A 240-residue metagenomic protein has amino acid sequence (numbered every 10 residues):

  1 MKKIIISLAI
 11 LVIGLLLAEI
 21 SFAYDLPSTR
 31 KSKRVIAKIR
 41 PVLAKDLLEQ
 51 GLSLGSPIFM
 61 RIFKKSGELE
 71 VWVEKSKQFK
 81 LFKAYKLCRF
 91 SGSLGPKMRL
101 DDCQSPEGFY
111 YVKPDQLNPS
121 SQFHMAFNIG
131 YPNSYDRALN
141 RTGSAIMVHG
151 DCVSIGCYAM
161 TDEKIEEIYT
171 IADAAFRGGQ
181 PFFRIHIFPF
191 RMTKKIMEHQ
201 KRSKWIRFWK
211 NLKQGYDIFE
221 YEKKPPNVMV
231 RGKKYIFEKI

Functional and structural regions predicted by a protein language model:
M1-I4: Positively charged n-region of N-terminal signal peptides that target proteins for export
I10-L11, S21: Cleavable N-terminal signal peptides
F22-I155, E163-F183, M192-I240: Cell wall/extracellular polymer interaction/catalysis modules
M160: A conserved hydrophobic position in a structured secondary element of the catalytic/binding core that shapes
H186-F188: Short internal beta-strands
